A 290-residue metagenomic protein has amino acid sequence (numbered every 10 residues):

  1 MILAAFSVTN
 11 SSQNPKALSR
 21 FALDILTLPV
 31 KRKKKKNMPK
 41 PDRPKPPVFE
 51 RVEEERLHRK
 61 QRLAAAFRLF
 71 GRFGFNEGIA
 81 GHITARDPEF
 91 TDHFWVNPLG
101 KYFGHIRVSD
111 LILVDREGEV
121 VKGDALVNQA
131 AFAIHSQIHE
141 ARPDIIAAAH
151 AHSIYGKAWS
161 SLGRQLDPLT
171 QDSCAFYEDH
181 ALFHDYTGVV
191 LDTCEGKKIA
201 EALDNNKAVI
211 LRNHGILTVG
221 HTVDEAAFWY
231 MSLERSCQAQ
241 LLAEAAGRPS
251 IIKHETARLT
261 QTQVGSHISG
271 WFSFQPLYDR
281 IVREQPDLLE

Functional and structural regions predicted by a protein language model:
I2, F6, Q13-K16, K33-K36: Charged/polar low-complexity intrinsically disordered segments
R20-N37: Short, Lys/Arg-enriched N-terminal segments with co-localized hydrophobic residues within the first ~10-30 amino acids
P39-L69, K207-E290: A conserved C-terminal secondary-structure "cap"
R43, V52, R56-E117: N-terminal low-complexity or amphipathic/hydrophobic leaders
A85, H152, I199, H214 (+1 more regions): Divalent metal-coordination and catalytic microenvironments
W95, I146-H150, I210: Short glycine-aspartate micro-motif
D115-G156, T193-N205: Short HxH-centered metal-ligating active-site micro-motif
I154-L191, E195: Class I SAM-dependent methyltransferase SAM-binding "motif I" and its flanking Rossmann-like core
